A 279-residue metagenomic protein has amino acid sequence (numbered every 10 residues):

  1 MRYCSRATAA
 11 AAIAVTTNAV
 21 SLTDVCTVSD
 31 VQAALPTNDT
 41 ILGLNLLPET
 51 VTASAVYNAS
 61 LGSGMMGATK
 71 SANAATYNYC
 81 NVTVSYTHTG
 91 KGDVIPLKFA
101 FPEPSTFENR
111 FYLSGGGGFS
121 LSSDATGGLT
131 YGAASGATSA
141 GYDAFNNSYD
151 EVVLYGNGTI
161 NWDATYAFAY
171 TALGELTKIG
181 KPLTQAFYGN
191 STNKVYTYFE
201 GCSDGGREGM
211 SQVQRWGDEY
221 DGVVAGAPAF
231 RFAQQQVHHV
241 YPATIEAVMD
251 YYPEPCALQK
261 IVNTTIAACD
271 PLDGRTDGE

Functional and structural regions predicted by a protein language model:
M1, M65-M66, M210, M249: Detector for methionine-enriched segments
M1-S21: Fungal secretory targeting signals
A14-R110, S122-S123: Catalytic-loop region of hydrolases
Y79, T83-P271: Serine-hydrolase-like catalytic core of hydrolytic proteins
G274-E279: Acidic, glycine-anchored loop motifs typical of Ca2+
